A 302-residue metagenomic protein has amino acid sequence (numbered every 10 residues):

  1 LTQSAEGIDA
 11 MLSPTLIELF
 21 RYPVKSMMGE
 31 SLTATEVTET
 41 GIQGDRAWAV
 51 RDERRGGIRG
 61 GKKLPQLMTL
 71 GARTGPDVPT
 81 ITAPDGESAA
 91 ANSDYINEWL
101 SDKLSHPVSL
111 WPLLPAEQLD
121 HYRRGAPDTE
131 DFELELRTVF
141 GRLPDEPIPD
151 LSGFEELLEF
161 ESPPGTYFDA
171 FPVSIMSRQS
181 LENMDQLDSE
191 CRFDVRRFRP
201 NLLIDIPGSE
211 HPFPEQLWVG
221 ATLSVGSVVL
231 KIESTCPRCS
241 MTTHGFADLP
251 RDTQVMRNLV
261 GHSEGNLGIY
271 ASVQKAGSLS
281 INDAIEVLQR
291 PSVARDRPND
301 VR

Functional and structural regions predicted by a protein language model:
T2-R302: Metal-cofactor-dependent catalytic cores
